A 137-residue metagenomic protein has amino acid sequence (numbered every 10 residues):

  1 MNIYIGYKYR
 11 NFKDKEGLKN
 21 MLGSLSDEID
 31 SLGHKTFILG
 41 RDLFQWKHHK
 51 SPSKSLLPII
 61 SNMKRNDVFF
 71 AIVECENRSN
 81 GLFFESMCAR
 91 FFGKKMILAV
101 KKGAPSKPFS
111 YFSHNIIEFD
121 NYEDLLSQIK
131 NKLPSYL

Functional and structural regions predicted by a protein language model:
M1-L137: Conserved catalytic or regulatory cores that recognize and/or transform ribose-phosphate-containing ligands
